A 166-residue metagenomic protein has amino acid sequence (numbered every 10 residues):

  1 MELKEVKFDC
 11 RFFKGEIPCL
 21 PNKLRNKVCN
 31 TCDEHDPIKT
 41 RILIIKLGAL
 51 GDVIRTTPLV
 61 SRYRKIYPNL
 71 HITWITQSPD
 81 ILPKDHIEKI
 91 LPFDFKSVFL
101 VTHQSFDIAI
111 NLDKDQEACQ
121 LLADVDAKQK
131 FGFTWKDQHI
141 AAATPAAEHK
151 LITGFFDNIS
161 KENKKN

Functional and structural regions predicted by a protein language model:
M1-N166: Catalytic machinery of carbohydrate-active enzymes, primarily nucleotide-sugar-dependent glycosyltransferases
